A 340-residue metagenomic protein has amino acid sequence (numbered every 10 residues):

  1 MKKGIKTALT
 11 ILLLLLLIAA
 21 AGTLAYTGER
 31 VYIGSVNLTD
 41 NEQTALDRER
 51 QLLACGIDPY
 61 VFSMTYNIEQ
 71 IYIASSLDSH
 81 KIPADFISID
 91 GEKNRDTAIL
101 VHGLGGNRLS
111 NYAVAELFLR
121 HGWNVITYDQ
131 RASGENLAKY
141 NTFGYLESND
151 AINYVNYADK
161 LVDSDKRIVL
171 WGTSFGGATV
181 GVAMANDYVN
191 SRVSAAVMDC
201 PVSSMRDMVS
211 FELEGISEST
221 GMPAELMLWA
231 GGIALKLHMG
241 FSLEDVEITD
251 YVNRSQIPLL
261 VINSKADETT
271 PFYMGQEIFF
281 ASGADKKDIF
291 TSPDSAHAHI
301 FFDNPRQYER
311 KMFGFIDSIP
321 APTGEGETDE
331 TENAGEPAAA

Functional and structural regions predicted by a protein language model:
L16-A74: An N-terminal hydrophobic leader/cap segment in hydrolases
L104-L117, Q130: The serine-hydrolase catalytic nucleophile loop
L117-L137: Conserved alpha/beta-hydrolase
N141-V162: Alpha/beta-hydrolase active-site loop
V182-F241: Hydrolase active-site cap/lid region
R254-Q256, V261-N263, D267: Short beta-strand/loop motif that positions the catalytic acidic residue of the alpha/beta-hydrolase fold
E268-M274: Conserved alpha/beta-hydrolase "acid-adjacent" motif
S295-R306: Catalytic histidine-centered segment of alpha/beta-hydrolase-like enzymes
